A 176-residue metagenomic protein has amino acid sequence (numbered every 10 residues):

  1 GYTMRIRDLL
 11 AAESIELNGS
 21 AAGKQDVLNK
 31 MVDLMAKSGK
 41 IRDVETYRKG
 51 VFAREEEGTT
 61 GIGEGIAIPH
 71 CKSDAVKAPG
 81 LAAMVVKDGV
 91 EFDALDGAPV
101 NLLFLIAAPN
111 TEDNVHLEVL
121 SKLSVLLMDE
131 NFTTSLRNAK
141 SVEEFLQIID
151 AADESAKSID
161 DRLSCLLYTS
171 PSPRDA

Functional and structural regions predicted by a protein language model:
G1-S170: Cytosolic covalent-transfer regions centered on His/Cys nucleophiles that carry phosphoryl or persulfide groups
P171-A176: A short, hydrophobic C-terminal helix/tail in secreted or cell-surface proteins
